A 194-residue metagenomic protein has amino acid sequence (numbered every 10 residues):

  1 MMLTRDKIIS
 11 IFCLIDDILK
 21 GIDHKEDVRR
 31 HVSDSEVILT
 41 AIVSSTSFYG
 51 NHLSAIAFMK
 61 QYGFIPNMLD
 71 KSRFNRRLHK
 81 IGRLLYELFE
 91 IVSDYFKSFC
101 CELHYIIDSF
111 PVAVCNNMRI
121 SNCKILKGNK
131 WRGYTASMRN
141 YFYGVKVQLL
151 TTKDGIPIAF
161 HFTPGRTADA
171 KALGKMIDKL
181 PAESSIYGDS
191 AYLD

Functional and structural regions predicted by a protein language model:
M1-D194: Short alpha-helical elements
